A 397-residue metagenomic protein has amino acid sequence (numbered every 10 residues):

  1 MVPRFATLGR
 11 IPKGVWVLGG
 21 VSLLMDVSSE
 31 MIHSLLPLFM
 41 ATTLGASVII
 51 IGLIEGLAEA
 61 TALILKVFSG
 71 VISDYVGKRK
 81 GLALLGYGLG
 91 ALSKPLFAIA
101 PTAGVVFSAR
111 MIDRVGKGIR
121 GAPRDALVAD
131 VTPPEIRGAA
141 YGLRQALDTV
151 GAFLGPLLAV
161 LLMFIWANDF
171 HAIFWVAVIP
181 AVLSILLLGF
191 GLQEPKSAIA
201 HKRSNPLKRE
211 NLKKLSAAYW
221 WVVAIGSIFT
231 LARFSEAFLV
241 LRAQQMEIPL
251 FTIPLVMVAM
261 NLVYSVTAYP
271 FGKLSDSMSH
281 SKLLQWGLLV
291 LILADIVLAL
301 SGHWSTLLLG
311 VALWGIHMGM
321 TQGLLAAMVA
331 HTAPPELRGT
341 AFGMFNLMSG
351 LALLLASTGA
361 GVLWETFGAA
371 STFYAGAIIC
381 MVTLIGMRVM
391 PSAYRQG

Functional and structural regions predicted by a protein language model:
M1-P12, E194-I225: Juxtamembrane intracellular "pre-TM" segments in multi-pass secondary transporters
F5-A62, Y219-V256: Helix-loop boundary and gating motifs at the non-cytosolic
L38-T43, L154-A172, L355-S371: Transmembrane alpha-helix termini and helix-breaking/packing motifs in multi-pass membrane transporters
L53-V71, V258-F271: Central cavity-lining transmembrane alpha-helices of secondary-active solute carriers, predominantly the Major
L65-G77, M163, T267-H280, W364-E365: Helix-to-loop junctions at the C-terminal end of transmembrane segments in multipass secondary transporters
G81-P95, V178, K282-V297, Y374-A377: Structural signature of the two symmetry-related core transmembrane helices
A109-V150: Cytoplasmic helix-loop-helix junction between adjacent transmembrane helices in 12-TM secondary transporters
V178-A200, T383-P391: C-terminal membrane-cytosol helix-exit motif in multi-pass small-molecule transporters
